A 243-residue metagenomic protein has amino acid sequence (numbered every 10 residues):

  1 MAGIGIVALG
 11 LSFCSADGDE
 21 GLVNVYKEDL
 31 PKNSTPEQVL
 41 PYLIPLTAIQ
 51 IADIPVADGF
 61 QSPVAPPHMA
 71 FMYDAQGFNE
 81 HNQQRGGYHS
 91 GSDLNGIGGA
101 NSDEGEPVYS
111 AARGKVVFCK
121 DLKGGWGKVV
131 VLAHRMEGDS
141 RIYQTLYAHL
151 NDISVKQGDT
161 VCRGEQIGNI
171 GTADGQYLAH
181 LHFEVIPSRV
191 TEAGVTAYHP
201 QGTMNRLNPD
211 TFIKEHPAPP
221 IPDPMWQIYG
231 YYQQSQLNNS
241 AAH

Functional and structural regions predicted by a protein language model:
M1-A2: N-terminal Sec-pathway targeting helices
S12-F13: C-terminal motif of bacterial Sec signal peptides marking the signal peptidase cleavage site
D19-K128, R163, T172, T211 (+1 more regions): Surface-exposed, glycine-biased beta-strand/turn segments
G96, F118, H149-D152, N169-T172 (+1 more regions): A residue-level detector for short acidic-glycine micro-motifs
G96, L132-R135: Active-site beta-strand termini and strand-to-loop segments that position acidic
A100-D103, M136-I142, T191-H199: Short, solvent-exposed loop/turn segments that connect beta-strands within catalytic domains and beta-strand-rich
S102-E104, Y109, G138-G164: Short histidine-centered loop motifs in beta-beta connectors
K128-A133, D159-Q233: Conserved, short, structured surface segments that act as functional micro-motifs
